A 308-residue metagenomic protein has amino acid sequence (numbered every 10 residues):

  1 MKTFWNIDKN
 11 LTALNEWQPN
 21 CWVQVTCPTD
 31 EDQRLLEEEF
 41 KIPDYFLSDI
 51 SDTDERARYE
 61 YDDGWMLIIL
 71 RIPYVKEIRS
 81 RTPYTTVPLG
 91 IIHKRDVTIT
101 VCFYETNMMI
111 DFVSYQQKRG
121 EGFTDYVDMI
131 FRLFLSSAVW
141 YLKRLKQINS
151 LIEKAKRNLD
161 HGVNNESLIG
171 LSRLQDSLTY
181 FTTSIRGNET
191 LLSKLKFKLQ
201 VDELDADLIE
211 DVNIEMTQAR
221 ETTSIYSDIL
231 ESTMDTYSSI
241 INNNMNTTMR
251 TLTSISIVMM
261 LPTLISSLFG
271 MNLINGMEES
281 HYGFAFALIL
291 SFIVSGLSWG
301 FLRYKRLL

Functional and structural regions predicted by a protein language model:
M1-F197, V201-E203, D211, E215-T222 (+2 more regions): Peripheral, non-transmembrane regulatory/ligand-interaction domains of membrane transport proteins
L35, K41, T217-L308: Hydrophobic alpha-helical transmembrane segments and their immediately adjacent juxtamembrane loops
I130, S167-G170, D205, M234 (+2 more regions): Alpha-helical membrane-protein architecture signal
